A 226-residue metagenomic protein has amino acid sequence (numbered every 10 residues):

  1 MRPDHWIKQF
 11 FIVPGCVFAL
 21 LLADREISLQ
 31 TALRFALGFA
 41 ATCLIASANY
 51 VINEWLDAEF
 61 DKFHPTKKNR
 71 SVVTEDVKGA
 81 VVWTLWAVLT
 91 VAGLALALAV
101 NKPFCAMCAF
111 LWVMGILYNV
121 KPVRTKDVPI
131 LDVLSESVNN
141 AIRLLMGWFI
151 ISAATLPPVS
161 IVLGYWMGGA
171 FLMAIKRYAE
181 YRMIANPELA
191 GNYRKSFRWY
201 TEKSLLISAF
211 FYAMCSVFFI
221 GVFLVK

Functional and structural regions predicted by a protein language model:
M1-A58, K62, E75-V88: Topogenic membrane-insertion module of multi-pass membrane proteins
P3-W6, V128, A141, M146-K226: C-terminal membrane-associated helical module and adjoining short loops/tails
I7-P14, A36-A40, L44, T84-A92 (+6 more regions): Lipid-exposed faces of alpha-helical membrane segments in multi-pass integral membrane proteins
K8-T31, V128-V159: Long, highly hydrophobic alpha-helical transmembrane signal-anchor segments
G15-A23, G93-L98, G115-P122, R143-I151 (+2 more regions): Structural signal for membrane-spanning alpha-helices in multi-pass inner-membrane proteins, emphasizing helix cores
L20-R25, A58-K62, L98-K102, V120-D127 (+2 more regions): Transmembrane helix-loop junctions in multipass membrane proteins, especially transporters and channels
I45-V73, R124-S135, F171-M183: Acidic (Asp/Glu-rich) catalytic motifs at the cytosolic membrane interface
F63-C108, L144, L156-A170, S204-L224: Multi-pass membrane catalytic core of lipid/isoprenoid biosynthesis enzymes
